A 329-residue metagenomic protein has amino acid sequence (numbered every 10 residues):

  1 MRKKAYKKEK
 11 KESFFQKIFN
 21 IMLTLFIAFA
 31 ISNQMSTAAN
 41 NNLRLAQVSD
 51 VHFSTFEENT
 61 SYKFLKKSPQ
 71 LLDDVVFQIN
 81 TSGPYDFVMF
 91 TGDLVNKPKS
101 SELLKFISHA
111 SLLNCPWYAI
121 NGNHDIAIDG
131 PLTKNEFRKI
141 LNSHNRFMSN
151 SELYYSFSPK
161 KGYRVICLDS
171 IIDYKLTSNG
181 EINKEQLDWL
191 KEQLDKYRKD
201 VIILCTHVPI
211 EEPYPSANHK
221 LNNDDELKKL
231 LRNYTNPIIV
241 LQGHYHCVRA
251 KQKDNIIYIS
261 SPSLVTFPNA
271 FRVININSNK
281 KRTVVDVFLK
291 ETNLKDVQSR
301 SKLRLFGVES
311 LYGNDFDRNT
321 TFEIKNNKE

Functional and structural regions predicted by a protein language model:
I21-A30: Bacterial N-terminal signal peptides
M35-L104: N-terminal active-site segment of His-dependent metallophosphoesterases
A39-N40, N277-E329: A short C-terminal boundary segment appended to hydrolase-like catalytic domains
N41-Q47, F53-F56, G83-F87, P116-Y118 (+1 more regions): Metal-dependent phosphoester/phosphodiester hydrolase catalytic core
Q47-S49, V88-G92, W117-N123, I203-T206 (+2 more regions): Active-site neighborhood of phospho(di)ester-bond hydrolases with catalytic His/Asp-centered motifs
S54-E57, N96-K99, N123-P131, D173-T177 (+3 more regions): Active-site environment of divalent metal-dependent phosphoester hydrolases
S100-K191, E226, Q252-S260, N269 (+3 more regions): Extended active-site neighborhood of metal-dependent phosphoesterases/phosphodiesterases
S216-V287: Conserved beta-sheet core of the metallophosphoesterase superfamily
